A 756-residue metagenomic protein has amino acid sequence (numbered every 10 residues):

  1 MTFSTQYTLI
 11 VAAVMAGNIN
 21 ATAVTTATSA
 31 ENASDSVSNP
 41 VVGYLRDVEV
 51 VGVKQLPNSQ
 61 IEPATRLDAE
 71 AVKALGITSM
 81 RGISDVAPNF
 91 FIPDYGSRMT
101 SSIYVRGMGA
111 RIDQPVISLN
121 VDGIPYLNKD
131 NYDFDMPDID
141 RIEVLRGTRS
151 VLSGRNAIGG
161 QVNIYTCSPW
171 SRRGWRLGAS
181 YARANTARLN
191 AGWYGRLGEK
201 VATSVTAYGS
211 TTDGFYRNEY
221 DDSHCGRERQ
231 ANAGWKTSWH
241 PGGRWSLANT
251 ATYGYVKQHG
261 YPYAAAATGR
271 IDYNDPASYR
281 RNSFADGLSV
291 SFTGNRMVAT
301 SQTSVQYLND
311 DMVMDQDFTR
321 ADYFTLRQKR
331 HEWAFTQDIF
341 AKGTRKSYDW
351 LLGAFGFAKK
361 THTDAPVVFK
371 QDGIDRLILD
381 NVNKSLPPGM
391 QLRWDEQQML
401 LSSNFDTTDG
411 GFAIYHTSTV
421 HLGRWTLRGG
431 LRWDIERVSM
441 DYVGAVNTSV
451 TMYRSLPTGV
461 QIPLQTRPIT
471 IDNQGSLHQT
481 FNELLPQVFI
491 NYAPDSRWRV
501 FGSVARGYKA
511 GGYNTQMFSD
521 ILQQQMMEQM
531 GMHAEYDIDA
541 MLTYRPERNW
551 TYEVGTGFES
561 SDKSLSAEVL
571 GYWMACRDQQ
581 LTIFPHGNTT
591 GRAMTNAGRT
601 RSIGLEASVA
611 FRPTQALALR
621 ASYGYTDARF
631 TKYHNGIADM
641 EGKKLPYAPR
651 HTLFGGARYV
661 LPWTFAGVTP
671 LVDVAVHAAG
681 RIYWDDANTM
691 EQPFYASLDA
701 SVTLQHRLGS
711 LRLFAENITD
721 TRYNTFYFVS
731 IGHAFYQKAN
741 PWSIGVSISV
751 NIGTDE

Functional and structural regions predicted by a protein language model:
V24-K73: Short, acidic, small-residue-rich periplasmic hinge/interaction motif at the N-terminus of Gram-negative outer-membrane
M80-I83, S102-G107, N120, V144 (+2 more regions): N-terminal periplasmic accessory domains that precede and gate Gram-negative outer-membrane beta-barrel machines
R81-I124: Extracytoplasmic beta-strand/coil segments of soluble accessory domains associated with Gram-negative outer-membrane
D122-T148: Short acidic/polar hinge/loop motifs at secondary-structure boundaries that mediate gating or recognition
G174-R176, Y181-T212, Y216, Y220-K257 (+6 more regions): Transmembrane beta-barrel wall of Gram-negative outer-membrane proteins
S289-G294, V298-M314, R499-A505, Q516 (+4 more regions): Membrane-embedded beta-barrel scaffold of Gram-negative outer-membrane proteins
K342, K346-L351, H421-R424, I435 (+3 more regions): Gram-negative outer-membrane beta-barrel transporters
H677-D685, T703-E756: C-terminal beta-signal and adjacent terminal beta-strands/loops of Gram-negative outer-membrane beta-barrel proteins
